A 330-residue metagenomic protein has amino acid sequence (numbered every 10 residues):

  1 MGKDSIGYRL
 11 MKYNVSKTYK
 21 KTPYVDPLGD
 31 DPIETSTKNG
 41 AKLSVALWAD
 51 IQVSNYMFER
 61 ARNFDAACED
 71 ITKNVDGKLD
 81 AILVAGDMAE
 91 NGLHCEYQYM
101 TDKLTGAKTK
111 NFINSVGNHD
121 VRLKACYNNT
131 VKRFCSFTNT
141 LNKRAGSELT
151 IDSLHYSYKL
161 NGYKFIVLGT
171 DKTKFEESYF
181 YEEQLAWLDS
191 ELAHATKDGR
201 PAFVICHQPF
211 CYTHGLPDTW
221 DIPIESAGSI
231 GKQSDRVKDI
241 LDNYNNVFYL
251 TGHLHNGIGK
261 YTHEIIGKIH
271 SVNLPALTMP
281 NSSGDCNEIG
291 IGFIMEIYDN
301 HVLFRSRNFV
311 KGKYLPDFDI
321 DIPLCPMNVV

Functional and structural regions predicted by a protein language model:
D4-Y97: N-terminal active-site segment of His-dependent metallophosphoesterases
G7-G29, N39, F293-V330: A short C-terminal boundary segment appended to hydrolase-like catalytic domains
Y24-G29, L93-D198, R236-V237, D242-N243 (+4 more regions): Extended active-site neighborhood of metal-dependent phosphoesterases/phosphodiesterases
K42-N55, G162-K172, F203-I205, I269-A276 (+1 more regions): Active-site-proximal beta-strand elements of phosphoester/diester hydrolases
W48-A49, I82-D87, F112-N118, V204-C206 (+2 more regions): Active-site neighborhood of phospho(di)ester-bond hydrolases with catalytic His/Asp-centered motifs
V53-E59, K174-E177, P280-S283, K313-L315: Short, solvent-exposed loop/turn elements at domain surfaces
S54-Y56, D87-A89, T170-F180, W220-S226: Surface-exposed cleft-lining segments at the edges of enzyme active sites
S178-Y181, A195-F248: Active-site-proximal segments of metal-dependent phosphoesterases and phosphodiesterases across multiple
